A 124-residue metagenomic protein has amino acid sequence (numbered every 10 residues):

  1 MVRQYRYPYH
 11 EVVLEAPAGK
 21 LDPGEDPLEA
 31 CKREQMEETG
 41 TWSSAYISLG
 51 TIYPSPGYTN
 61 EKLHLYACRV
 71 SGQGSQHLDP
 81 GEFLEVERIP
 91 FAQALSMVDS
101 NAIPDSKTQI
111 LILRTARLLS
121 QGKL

Functional and structural regions predicted by a protein language model:
M1-A16: N-terminal strand-loop-strand
G19-K107: Unchanged
P54, T115-A116: Short secondary-structure boundary/hinge segments and terminal tails
I112: C-terminal boundary of histidine-terminating zinc-finger modules
R117-L124: Generic C-terminal helix-cap and adjacent flexible tail
